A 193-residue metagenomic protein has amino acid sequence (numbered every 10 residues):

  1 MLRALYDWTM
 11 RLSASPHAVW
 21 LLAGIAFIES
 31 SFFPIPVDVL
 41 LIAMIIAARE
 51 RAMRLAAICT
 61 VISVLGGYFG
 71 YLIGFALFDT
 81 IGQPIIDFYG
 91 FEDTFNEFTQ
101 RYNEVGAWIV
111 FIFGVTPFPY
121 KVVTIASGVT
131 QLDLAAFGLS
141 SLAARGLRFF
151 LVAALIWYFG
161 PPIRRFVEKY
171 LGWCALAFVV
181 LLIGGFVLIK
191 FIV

Functional and structural regions predicted by a protein language model:
M1-L2, A153: Short, membrane-interfacial amphipathic segments enriched in basic
D7-T60, R101-F166, L182: Hydrophobic alpha-helical membrane segments of integral membrane proteins
M53-N96, E104: Membrane helix-loop-helix hairpins that form the core translocation module of multi-pass transporters
Y68-L72, F149-A154, V187: Membrane-embedded alpha-helical segments of multi-pass transporters/permeases
A76, V129-A136, K190-V193: Helix-coil boundary and interhelical linker segments in multi-pass alpha-helical membrane proteins
T80-V105, E168-V193: Selective transmembrane alpha-helices of multi-pass membrane proteins
